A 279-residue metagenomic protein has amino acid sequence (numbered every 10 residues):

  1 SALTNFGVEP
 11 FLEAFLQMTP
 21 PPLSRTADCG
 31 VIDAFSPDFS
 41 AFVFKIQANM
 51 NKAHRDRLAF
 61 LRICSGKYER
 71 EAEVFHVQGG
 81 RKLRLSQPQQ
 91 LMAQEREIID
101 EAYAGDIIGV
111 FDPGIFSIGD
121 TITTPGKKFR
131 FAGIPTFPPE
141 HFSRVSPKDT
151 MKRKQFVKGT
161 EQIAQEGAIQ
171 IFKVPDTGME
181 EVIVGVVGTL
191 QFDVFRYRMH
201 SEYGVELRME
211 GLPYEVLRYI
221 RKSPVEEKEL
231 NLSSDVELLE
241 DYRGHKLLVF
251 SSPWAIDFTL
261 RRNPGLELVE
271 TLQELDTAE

Functional and structural regions predicted by a protein language model:
S1-E279: Structural and coupling elements of P-loop NTPases
